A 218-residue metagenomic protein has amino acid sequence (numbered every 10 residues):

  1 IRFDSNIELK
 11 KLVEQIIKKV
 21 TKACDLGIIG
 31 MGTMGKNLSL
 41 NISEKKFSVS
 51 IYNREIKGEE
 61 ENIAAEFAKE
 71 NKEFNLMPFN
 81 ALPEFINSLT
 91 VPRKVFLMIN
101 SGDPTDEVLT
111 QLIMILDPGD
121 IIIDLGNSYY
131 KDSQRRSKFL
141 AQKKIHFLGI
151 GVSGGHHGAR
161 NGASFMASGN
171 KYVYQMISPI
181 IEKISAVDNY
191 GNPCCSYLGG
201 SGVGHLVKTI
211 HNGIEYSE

Functional and structural regions predicted by a protein language model:
R2-N80, E84-N87, G119, H156-A159 (+1 more regions): NAD(P)+-binding Rossmann beta1-loop-alpha1 motif at the extreme N-terminus of oxidoreductases
I29, N100-D103, G213-Y216: Alpha-helical bundle segments that constitute or directly flank the non-heme di-iron/ferroxidase center
E70-D132, A159-S168: Rossmann-like NAD(P)-binding element
D106-V108, P118, I123, Y129-S217: Rossmann-fold dinucleotide-binding core
